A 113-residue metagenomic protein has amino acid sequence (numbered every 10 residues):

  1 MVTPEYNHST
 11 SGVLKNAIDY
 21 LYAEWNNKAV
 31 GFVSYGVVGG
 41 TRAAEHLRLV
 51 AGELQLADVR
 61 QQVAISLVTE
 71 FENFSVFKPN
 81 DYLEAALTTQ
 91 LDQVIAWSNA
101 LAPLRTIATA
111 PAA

Functional and structural regions predicted by a protein language model:
M1-A57: Helix-loop-strand module that forms the ligand-binding subsite of alpha/beta enzymes
A57-A113: Glycine-rich phosphate/pyrophosphate-binding loop and the adjoining helix
